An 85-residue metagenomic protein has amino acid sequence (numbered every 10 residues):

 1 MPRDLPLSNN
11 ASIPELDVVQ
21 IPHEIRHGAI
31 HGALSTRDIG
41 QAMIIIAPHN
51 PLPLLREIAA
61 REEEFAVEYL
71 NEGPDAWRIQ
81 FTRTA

Functional and structural regions predicted by a protein language model:
P2-A85: Positively charged, polar, low-complexity stretches
